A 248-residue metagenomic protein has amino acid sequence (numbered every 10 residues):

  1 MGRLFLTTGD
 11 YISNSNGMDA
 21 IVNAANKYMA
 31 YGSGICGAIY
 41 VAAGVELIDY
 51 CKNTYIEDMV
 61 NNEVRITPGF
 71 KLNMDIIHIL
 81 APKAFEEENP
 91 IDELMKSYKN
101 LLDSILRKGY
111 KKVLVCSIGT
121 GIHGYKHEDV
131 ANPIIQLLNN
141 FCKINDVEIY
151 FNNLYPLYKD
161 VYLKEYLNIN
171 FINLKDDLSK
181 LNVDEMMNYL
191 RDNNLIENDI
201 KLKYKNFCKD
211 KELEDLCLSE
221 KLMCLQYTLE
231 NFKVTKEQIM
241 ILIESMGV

Functional and structural regions predicted by a protein language model:
M1-D192, S219-Y227, E237, I241-V248: Macrodomain-like recognition of ADP-ribose-binding/processing modules
L178-L181, L195-C217: Extended non-catalytic scaffold regions that mediate assembly and binding in large macromolecular machines
